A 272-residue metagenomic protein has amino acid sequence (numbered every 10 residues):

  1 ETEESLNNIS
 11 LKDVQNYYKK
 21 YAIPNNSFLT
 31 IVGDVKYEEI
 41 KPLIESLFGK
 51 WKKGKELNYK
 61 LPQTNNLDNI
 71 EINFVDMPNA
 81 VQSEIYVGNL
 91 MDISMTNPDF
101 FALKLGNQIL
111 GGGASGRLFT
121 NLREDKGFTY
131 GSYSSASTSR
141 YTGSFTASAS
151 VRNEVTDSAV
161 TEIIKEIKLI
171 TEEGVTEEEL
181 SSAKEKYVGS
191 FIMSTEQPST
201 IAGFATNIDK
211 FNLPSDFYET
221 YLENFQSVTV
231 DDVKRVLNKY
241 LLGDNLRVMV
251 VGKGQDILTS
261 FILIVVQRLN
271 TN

Functional and structural regions predicted by a protein language model:
E1-E4, N26-V32, Q82-I93, T120-E172 (+2 more regions): M16 family metallopeptidases and their MPP-like homologs
S5-S10: Short, charged, amphipathic alpha-helices and their helix-cap/turn boundaries
F28-S94, V250-N272: An aromatic/glycine/proline-enriched structural segment found at the starts of mature extracellular/organellar domains
V75-P78, I109, S137: Short Gly/Pro-enriched turn/cap motifs at secondary-structure boundaries
V87, N97-L110, R117-T120: Active/ligand-binding-proximal structured segments within catalytic/core domains that scaffold catalytic residues
T229-R235: A short, acidic, amphipathic alpha-helical segment used as a generic capping/interface helix at domain edges
